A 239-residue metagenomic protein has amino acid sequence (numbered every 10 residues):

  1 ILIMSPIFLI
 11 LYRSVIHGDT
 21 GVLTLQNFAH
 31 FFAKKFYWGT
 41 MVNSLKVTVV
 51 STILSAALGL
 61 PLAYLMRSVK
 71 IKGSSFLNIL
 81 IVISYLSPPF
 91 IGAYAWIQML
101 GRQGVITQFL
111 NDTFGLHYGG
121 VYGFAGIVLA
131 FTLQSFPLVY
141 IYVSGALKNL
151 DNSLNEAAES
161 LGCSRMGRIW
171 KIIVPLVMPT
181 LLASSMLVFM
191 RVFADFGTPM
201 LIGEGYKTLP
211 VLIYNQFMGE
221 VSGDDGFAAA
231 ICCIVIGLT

Functional and structural regions predicted by a protein language model:
I1-G18, A33-K148, L176-F196, A228-T239: Membrane-water interface segments at the C-terminal ends of transmembrane alpha-helices in multi-pass inner-membrane
T20-A33, E204-Q216: Short hydrophobic, aromatic-rich alpha-helical segments embedded in or entering the lipid bilayer of multi-pass
G21-T24, V143-E156, R165, F193: Transmembrane helix boundary and interhelical loop/hinge segments in multi-pass membrane proteins
L25, W38, L80, I106-T107 (+2 more regions): Amphipathic alpha-helical segments in well-structured domains
K72, C163-S164: Short coil/turn motifs that cap or connect alpha-helices
Q98, F196-S222: Glycine-rich helix-loop "coupling/hinge" segments at transmembrane-helix boundaries in multipass transporters
A157-A158, R168, I172: Hydrophobic positions on the alpha-helical face of helix-turn-helix-like DNA-binding modules
L161-C163, P175: Glycine/proline-centered hinge or cleavage motifs at structural transition points of membrane proteins
